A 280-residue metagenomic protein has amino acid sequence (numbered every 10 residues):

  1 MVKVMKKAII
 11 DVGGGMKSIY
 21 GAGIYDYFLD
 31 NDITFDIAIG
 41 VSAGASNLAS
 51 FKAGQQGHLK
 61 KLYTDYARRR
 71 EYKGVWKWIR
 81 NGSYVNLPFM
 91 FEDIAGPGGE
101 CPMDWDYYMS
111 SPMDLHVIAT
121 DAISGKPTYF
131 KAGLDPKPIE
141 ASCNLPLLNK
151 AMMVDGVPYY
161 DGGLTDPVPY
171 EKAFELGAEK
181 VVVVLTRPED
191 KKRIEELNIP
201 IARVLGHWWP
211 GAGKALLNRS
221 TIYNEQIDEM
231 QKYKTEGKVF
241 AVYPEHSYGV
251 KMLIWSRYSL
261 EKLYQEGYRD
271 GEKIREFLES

Functional and structural regions predicted by a protein language model:
M1-V41, A49-S280: Patatin-like phospholipase
